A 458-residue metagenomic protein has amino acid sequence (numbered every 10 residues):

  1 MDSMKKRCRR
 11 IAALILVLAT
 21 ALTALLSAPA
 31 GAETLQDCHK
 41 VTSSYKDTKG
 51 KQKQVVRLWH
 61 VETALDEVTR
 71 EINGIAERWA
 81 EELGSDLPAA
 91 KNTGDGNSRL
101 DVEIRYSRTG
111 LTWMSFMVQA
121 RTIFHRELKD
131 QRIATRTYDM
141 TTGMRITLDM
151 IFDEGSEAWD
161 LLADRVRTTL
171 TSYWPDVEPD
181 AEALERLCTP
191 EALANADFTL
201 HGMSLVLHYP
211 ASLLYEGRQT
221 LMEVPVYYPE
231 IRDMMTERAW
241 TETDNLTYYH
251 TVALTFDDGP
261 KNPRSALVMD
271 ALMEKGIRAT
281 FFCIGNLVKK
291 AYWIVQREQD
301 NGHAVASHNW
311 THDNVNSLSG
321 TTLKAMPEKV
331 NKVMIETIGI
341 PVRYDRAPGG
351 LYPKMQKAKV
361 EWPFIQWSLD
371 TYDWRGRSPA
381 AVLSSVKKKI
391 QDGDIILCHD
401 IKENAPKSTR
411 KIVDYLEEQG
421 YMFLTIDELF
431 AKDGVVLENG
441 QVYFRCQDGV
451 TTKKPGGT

Functional and structural regions predicted by a protein language model:
M1-V41, L416: Gram-positive cell-envelope targeting signals
R10, P29-V252: Compositionally biased intrinsically disordered regions enriched in Thr/Gly
E67, E71-G74, R78, I133 (+16 more regions): Extracytoplasmic/secreted proteins, especially bacterial periplasmic and envelope-associated proteins
N73, E77-S85, G143, R167-T171 (+6 more regions): Sec-exported extracytoplasmic/periplasmic mature domains
Q119-R121, T141-G143, S212, N286 (+3 more regions): Solvent-exposed coil/turn segments that connect beta secondary-structure elements in extracytoplasmic/periplasmic
F124-H125, L148-D153, T255-G259, C283-I284 (+3 more regions): Second-shell loop/turn segments in exported
D164, K289, D313-F444: Catalytic domains of cell-wall/extracellular-matrix polysaccharide-remodeling enzymes, centered on de-N-acetylation
E237-N316, T322-K329, V333, I340 (+2 more regions): Active-site beta->alpha N-cap acidic-glycine motif
